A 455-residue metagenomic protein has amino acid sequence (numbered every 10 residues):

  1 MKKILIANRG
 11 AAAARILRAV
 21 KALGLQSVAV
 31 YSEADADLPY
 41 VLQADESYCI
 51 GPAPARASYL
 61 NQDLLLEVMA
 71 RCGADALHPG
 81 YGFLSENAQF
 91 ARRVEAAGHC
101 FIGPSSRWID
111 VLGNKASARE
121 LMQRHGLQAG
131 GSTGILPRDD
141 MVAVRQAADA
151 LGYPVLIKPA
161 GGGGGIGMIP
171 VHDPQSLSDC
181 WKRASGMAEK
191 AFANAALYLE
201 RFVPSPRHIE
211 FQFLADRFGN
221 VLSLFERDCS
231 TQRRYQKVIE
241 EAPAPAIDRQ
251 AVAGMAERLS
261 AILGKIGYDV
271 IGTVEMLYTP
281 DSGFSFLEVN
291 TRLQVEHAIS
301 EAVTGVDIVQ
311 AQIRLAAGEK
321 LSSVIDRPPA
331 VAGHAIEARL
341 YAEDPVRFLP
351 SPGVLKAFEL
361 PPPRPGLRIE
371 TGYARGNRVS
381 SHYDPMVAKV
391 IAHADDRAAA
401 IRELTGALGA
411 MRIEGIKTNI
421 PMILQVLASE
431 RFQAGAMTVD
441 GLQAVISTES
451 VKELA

Functional and structural regions predicted by a protein language model:
K2, D75, Y153, D269: Short acidic/polar active-site loop segments enriched in Thr and Asp
L5-R15, A19-A29, E33, S47 (+7 more regions): ATP-dependent carboxylate activation and anion-phosphoryl transfer catalytic cores that bind Mg-ATP to form
I6-A7, V20-S58, V68-N114, Q128-I135: A short, GP-enriched loop/loop-strand-helix hinge that lies immediately N-terminal to, or at the N-terminal rim
I16, D37, L65, F90 (+4 more regions): Residues within well-ordered alpha-helices
A57-A70, V144-A150: Short amphipathic alpha-helix with an adjacent loop that forms part of the alpha/beta core around
E95, H99-A160, G167: A conserved helix-loop-beta module that forms one wall/lid of the active-site cleft in ATP-utilizing catalytic domains
G130, G165-G167, Q294-I299: Short small-residue beta-strand/loop micro-motif enriched in glycine and branched aliphatics
